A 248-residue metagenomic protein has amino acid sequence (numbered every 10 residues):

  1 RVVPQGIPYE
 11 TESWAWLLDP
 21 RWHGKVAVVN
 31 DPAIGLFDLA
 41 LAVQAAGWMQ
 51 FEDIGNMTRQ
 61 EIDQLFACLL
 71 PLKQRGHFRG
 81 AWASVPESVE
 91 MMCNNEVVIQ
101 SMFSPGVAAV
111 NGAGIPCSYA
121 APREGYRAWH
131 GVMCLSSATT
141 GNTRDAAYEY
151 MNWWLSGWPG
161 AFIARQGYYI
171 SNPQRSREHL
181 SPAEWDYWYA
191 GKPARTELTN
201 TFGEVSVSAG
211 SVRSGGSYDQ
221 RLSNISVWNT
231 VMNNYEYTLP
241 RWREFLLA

Functional and structural regions predicted by a protein language model:
R1-E87: Extracytoplasmic ligand-binding site segments that recognize negatively charged/polar headgroups
V2-Q5, G24, P32-L36, P105-A108 (+3 more regions): Solvent-exposed loop/turn segments at secondary-structure junctions within structured extracellular/periplasmic domains
W14, S88-V89, V107, A147 (+1 more regions): Short, hydrophobic alpha-helical packing/hinge segments within bilobed ligand-binding/sensory domains
W22-K25, C93-I99: Alpha-to-beta junction loops
I62-K73, A113-S137: Periplasmic-binding protein-like
S101-P116: A ligand-binding cleft/hinge motif common to bilobed small-molecule-binding domains
L135-R213: Mature extracytoplasmic/periplasmic domains
G203-A248: Conserved C-terminal helix/tail region of periplasmic/extracytoplasmic solute-binding proteins
